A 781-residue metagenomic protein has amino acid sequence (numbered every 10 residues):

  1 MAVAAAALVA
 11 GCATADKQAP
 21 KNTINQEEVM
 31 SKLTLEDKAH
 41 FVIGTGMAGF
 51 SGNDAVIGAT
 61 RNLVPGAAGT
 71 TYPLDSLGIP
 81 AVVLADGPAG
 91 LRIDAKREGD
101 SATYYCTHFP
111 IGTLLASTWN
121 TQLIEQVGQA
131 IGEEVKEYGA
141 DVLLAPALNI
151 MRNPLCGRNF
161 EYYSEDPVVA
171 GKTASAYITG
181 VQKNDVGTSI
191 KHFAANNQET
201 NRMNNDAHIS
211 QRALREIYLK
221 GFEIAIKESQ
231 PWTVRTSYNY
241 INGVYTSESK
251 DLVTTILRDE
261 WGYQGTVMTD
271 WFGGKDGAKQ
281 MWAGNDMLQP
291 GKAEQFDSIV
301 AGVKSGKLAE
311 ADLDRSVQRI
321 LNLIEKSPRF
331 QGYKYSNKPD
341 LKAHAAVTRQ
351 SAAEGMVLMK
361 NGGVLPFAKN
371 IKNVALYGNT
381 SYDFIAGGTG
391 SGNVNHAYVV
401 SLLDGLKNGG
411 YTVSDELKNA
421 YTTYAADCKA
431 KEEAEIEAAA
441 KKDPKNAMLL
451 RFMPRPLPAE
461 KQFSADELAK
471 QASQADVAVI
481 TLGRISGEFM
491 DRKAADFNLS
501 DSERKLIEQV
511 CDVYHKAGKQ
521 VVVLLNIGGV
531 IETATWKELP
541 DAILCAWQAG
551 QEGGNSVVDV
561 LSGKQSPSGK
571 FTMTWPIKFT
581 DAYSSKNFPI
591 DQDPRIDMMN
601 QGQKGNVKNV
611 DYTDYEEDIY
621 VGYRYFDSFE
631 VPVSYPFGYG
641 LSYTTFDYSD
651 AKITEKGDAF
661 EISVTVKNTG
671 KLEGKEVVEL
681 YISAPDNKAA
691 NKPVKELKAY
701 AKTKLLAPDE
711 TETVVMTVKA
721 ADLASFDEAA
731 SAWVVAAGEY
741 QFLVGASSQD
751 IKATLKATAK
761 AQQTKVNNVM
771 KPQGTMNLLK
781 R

Functional and structural regions predicted by a protein language model:
A2-A7: Bacterial N-terminal signal peptides
L8-S725, V734, E739-V744, S748 (+1 more regions): Glycoside hydrolase catalytic-domain context in secreted enzymes
E728-A730: Short beta-alpha junctions and helix-cap segments that line functional grooves
D750-V766: Short beta-strand elements
